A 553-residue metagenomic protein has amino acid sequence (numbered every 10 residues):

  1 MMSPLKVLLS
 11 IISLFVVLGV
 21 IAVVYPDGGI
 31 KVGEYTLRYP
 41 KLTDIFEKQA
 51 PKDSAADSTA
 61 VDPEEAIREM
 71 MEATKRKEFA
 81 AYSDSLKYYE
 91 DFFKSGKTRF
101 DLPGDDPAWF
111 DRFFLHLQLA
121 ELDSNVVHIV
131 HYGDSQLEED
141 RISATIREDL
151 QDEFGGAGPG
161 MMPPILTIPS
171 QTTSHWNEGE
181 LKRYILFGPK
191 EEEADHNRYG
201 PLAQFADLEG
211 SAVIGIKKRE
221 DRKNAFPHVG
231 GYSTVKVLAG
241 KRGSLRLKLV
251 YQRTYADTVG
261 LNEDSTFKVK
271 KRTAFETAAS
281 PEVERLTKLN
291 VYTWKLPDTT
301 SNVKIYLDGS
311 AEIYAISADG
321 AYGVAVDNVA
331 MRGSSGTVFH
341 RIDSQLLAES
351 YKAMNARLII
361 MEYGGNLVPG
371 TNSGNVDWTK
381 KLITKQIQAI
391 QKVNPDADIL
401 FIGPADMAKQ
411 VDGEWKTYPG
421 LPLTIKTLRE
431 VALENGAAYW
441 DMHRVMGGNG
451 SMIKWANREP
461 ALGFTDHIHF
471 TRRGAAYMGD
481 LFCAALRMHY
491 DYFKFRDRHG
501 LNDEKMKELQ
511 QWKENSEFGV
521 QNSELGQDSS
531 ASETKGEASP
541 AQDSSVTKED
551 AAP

Functional and structural regions predicted by a protein language model:
L8-P26: Hydrophobic membrane-insertion alpha-helices, especially the h-region of bacterial N-terminal signal peptides
P26, K31, S344, D406-N515 (+1 more regions): Catalytic His-Asp segment of secreted/periplasmic serine-dependent ester chemistry enzymes
G28-D84: Juxtamembrane proline-rich low-complexity "stalk" or linker regions positioned immediately after a signal peptide
D105-Q118, F339-Y351, K381-A389, P422-I425 (+1 more regions): Alpha-helical scaffolding within the catalytic cores of extracellular/periplasmic polymer-degrading hydrolases
E138-Q252, V283-K381, H469: Conserved SGNH/GDSL esterase-like catalytic core that processes O-acyl groups on lipids and polysaccharides
V259-T299: Extracellular carbohydrate recognition and processing domains and analogous Trp-centered ligand-binding platforms
Q511-K548, P553: Short, basic, low-complexity termini and linkers enriched in Ser/Thr/Gly/Pro that act as targeting/leader peptides
